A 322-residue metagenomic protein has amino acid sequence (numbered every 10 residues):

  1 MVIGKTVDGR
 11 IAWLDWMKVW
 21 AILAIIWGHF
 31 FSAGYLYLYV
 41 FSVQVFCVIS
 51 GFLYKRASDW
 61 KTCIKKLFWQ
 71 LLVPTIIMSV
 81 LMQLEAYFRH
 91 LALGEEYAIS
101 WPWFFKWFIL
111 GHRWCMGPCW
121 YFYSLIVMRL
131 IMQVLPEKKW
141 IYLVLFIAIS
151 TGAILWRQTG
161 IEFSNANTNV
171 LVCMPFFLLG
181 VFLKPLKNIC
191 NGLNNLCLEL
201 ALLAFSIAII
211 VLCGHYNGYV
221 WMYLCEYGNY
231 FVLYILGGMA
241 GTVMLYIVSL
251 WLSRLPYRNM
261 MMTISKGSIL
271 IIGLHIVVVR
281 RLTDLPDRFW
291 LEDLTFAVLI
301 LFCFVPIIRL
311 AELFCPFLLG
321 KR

Functional and structural regions predicted by a protein language model:
M1-R322: Alpha-helical transmembrane segments and their immediate juxtamembrane cytosolic regions
